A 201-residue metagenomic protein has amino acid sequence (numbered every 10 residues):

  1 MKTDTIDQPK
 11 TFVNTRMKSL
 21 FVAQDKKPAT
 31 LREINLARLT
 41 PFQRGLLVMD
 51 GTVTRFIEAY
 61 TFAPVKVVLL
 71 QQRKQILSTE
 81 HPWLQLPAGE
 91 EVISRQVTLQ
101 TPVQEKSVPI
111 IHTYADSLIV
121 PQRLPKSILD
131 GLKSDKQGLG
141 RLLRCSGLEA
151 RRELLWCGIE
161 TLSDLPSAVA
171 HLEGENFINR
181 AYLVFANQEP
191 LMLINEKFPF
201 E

Functional and structural regions predicted by a protein language model:
K2-I178, V184-E201: N-terminal domain-onset segments
